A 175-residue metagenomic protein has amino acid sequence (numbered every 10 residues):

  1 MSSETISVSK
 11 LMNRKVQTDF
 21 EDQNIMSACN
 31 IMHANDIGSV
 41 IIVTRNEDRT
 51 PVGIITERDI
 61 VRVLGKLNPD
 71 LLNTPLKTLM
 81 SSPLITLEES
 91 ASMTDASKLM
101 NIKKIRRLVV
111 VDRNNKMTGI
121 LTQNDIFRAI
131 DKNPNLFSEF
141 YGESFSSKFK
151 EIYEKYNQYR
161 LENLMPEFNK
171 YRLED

Functional and structural regions predicted by a protein language model:
M1-R14, T56-E88, S92-I102, R113 (+1 more regions): Tandem CBS (Bateman) regulatory domains
K15-T18, T50-P51, T86, K116: Short, flexible active-site loop motifs that bind/organize anionic cofactors or intermediates
T18-I37, I42-T44, L87-K104, V111 (+1 more regions): The conserved cystathionine-beta-synthase
M32-N35, V40-D59, M100, L108-N124: A glycine-centered beta-loop-beta connector
